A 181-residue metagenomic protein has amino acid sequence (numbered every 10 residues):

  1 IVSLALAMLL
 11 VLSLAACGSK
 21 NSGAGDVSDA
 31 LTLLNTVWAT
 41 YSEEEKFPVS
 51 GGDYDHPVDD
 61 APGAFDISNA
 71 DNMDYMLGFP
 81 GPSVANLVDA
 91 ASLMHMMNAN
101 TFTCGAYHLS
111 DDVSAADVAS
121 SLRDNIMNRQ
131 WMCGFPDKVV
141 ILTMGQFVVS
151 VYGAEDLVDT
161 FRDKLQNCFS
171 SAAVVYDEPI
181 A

Functional and structural regions predicted by a protein language model:
I1-A5: Bacterial N-terminal signal peptides that target proteins for export
A7-V11: Hydrophobic alpha-helical segments of integral membrane proteins
L12-A16: C-terminal motif of bacterial Sec signal peptides marking the signal peptidase cleavage site
G18-T103, L109-A181: Soluble, non-membrane globular domain cores that form compact, hydrophobic packing and curved binding surfaces
